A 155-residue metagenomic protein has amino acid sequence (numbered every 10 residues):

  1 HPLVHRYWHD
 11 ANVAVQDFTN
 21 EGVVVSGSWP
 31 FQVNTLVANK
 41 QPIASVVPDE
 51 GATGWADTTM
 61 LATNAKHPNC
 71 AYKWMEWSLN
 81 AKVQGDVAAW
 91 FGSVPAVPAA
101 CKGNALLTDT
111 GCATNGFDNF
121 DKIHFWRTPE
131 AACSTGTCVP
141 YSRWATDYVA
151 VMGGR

Functional and structural regions predicted by a protein language model:
H1, Q16, W77, F91 (+5 more regions): Extracytoplasmic/cell-surface-exposed regions of Actinobacterial cell-envelope-associated and secreted proteins
H1-P2, W8, G22, V37-K40 (+4 more regions): Sec/Tat-exported extracytoplasmic proteins
H1-P48: Ligand-binding pocket segment of bilobal, Venus flytrap-like solute-binding proteins
R6-D10, T53, A62-H67, G136 (+1 more regions): Extracytoplasmic/periplasmic, Sec-exported soluble proteins
W8, W29, W55, W144-Y148: Tryptophan-centered motif/residue detector
V15, T19, G27, Y72-L79 (+3 more regions): Non-transmembrane alpha-helical segments in soluble domains of secreted/periplasmic/extracellular proteins
T53, D57-H124: Mature extracytoplasmic/periplasmic domains
K122-R155: Conserved C-terminal helix/tail region of periplasmic/extracytoplasmic solute-binding proteins
